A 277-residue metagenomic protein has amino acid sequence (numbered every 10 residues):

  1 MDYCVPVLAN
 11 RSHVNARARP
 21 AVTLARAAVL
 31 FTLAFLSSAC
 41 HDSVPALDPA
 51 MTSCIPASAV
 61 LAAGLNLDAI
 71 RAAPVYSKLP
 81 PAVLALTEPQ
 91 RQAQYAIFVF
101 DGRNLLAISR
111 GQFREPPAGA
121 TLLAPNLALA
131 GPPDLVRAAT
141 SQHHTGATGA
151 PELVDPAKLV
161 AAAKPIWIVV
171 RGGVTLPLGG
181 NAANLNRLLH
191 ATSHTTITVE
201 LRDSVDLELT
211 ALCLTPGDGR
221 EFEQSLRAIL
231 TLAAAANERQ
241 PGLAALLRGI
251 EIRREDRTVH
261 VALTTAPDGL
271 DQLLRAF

Functional and structural regions predicted by a protein language model:
D2-V29: Bacterial N-terminal signal peptides that target proteins for export
L36-A39: C-terminal motif of bacterial Sec signal peptides marking the signal peptidase cleavage site
S43-G119, P125-N126, R202: Long, low-complexity, Ser/Thr/Gly/Pro-rich intrinsically disordered segments that act as flexible linkers and assembly
A59-A63, A107-S109, A191-I197, D203-A211 (+2 more regions): One face of beta-strands
A73-Q92, A118-D206, L212, P216-F222: An internal, short helix-loop-strand segment that often contains or flanks glycine-aspartate motifs
A118-G119, E223-R227, G269-F277: Extended Gly/Ser/Thr-rich low-complexity repeat segments, especially those forming or decorating extracellular
Q224-Q240, A245-G249: C-terminal soluble interaction/assembly domains
P241-F277: A cross-kingdom marker for long, charged
